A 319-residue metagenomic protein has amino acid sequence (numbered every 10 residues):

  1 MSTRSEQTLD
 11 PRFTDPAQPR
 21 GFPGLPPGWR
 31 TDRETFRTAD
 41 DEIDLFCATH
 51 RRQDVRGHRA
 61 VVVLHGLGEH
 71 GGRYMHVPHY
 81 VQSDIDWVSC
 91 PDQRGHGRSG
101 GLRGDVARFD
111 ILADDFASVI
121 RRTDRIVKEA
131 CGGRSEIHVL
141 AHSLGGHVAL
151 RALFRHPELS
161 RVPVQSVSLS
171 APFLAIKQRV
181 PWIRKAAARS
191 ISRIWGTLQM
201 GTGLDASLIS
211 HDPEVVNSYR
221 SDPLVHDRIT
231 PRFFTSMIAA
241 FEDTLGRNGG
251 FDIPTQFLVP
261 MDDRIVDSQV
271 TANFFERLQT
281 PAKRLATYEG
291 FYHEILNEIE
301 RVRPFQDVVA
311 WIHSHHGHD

Functional and structural regions predicted by a protein language model:
M1-T38, D44-Q53: An N-terminal hydrophobic leader/cap segment in hydrolases
G68-H70, G97-S135: Catalytic nucleophile-loop/oxyanion-hole region of alpha/beta-hydrolase and closely related hydrolase-like folds
P78-L102: Conserved alpha/beta-hydrolase
H142-T230: Alpha/beta-hydrolase-fold enzymes
F251, F257-V259, D263: Short beta-strand/loop motif that positions the catalytic acidic residue of the alpha/beta-hydrolase fold
I253, D267-E276: Short alpha-helix in the alpha/beta-hydrolase fold that links the catalytic acid
D262-V266, E294: Acidic catalytic loop of the alpha/beta-hydrolase fold
R284-D319: Catalytic active-site module of serine/aspartate enzymes centered on a nucleophile-bearing elbow/loop
